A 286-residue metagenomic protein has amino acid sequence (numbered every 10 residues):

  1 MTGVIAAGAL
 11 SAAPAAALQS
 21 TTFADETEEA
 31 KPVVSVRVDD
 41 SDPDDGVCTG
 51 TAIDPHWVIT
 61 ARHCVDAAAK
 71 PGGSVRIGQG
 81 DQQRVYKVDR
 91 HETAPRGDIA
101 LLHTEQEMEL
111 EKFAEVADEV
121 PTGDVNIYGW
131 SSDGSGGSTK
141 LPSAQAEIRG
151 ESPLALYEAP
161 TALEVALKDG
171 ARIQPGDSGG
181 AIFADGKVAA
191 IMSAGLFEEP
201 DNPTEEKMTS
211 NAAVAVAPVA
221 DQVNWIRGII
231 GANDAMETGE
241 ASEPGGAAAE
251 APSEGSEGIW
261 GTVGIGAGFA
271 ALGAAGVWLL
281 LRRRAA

Functional and structural regions predicted by a protein language model:
M1-A17, T262-R283: Secretory targeting and sorting signals
L18-E28, D39-D42, D66, K70-L110 (+1 more regions): Conserved catalytic-core segment of clan PA serine endopeptidases
E29-K31, I53-P55, K70-G72, R96-I99 (+2 more regions): Extracytoplasmic
P32-P55: A conserved glycine-rich beta-strand in the N-terminal activation segment of trypsin-fold
V47-T49, H63-V65, L101: Sequence contexts marking disulfide-bonded cysteines in secreted/extracellular proteins
I53, A181-A270, W278, A285: C-terminal subregion of chymotrypsin/trypsin-like serine protease catalytic domains
V58-R62, T122-D133, S178, F183-P203: Active-site-proximal beta-strands of protease catalytic cores
R96-K168, V219-A220, L281-R282: Chymotrypsin/trypsin-fold serine protease catalytic domain
